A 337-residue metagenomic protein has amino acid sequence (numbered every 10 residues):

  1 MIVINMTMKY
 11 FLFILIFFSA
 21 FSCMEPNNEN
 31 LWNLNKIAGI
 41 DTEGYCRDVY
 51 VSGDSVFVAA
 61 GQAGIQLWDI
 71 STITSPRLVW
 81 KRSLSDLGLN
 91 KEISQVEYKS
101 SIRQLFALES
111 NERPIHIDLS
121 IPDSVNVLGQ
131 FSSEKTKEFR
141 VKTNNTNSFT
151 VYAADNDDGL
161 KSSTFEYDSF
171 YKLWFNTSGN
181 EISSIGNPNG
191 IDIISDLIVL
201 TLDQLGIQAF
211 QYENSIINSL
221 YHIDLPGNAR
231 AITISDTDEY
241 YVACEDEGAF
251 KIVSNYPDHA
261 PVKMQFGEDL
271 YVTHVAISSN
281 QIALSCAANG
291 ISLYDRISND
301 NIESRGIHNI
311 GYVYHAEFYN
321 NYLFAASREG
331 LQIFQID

Functional and structural regions predicted by a protein language model:
I2-F11: Positively charged n-region of N-terminal signal peptides that target proteins for export
Y10-S19: Sec-dependent N-terminal signal peptides
C23-D337: Feature marking well-ordered beta-strand scaffolds used for ligand recognition
